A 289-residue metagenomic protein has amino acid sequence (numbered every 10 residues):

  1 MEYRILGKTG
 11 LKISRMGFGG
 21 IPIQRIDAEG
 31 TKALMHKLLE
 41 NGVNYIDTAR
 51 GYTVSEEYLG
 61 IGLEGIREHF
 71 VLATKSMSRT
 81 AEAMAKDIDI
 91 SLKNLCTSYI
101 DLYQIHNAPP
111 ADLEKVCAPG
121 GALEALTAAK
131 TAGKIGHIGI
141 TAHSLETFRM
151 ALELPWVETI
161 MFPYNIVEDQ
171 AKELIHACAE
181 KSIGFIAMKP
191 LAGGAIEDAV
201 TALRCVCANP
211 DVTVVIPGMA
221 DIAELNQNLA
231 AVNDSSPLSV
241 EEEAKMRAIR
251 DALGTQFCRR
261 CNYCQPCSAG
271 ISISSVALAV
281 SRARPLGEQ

Functional and structural regions predicted by a protein language model:
M1-F70: N-terminal binding-site loop/beta-alpha segment at the start of enzyme catalytic domains that lines or forms
E2, L34-M35, Y58-G62, D87-S91 (+6 more regions): A general structural detector for well-ordered alpha-helical segments in enzyme core domains, enriched
L6, F18, I46, L59 (+9 more regions): Conserved, mostly hydrophobic/aromatic
G19, A49, Y103-H106, T141 (+3 more regions): Conserved residues at the C-terminal ends of beta-strands
I26-E29, H36, E40, R79-I186 (+1 more regions): Glycine/proline-rich, positively charged, aromatic-decorated active-site loop/lid region on the catalytic face
L39, V43-N44, K172-Q289: Structured C-terminal cap/extension of enzyme domains
E56-K75, L123-A132, E180-S182: Alpha-helix-loop-beta-strand connector modules within alpha/beta enzyme cores
H69-L72, V157-N165, S236-E242: Short hydrophobic/aromatic-enriched beta-strand-loop microsegments
